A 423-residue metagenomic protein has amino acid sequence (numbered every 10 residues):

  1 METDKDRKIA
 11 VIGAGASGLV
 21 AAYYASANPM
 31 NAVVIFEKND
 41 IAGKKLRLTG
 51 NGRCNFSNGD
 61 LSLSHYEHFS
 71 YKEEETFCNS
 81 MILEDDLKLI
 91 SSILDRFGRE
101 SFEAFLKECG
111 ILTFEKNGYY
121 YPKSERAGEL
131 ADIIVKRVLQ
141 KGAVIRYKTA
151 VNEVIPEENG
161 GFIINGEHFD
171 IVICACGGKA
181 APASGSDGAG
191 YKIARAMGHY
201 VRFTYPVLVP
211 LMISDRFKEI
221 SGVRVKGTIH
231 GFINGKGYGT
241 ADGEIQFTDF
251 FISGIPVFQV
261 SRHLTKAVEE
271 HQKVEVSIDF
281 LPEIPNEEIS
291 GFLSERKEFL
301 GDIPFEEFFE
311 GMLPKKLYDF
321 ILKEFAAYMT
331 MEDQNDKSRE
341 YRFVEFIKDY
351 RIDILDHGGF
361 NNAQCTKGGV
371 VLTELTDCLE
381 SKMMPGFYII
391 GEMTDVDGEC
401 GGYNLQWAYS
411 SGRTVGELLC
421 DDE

Functional and structural regions predicted by a protein language model:
R7-I35, V415-C420: N-terminal Rossmann-like FAD-binding beta1-loop-alpha1 element of flavoenzymes
A10-I12, F36, V151, E167-A183 (+3 more regions): Short hydrophobic core segments
S26-N51: Glycine-rich FAD pyrophosphate-binding loop
D40-A42, R47-L48, F56-L63, L112 (+2 more regions): An anion/pyrophosphate-binding glycine-rich loop and adjacent beta-alpha core in soluble alpha-beta enzymes
N51-F114: Glycine-rich active-site loop/strand segments that organize a redox cofactor
S91-G98, N117-K136, A181-S186, S214 (+1 more regions): Short beta-strand to alpha-helix junction loop
Y147, Y318-D397: A glycine-rich dinucleotide-binding beta-alpha-beta segment and adjacent secondary-structure elements that constitute
Y147-G160: A conserved short coil-to-beta-strand element within the FAD-binding core of flavoproteins
